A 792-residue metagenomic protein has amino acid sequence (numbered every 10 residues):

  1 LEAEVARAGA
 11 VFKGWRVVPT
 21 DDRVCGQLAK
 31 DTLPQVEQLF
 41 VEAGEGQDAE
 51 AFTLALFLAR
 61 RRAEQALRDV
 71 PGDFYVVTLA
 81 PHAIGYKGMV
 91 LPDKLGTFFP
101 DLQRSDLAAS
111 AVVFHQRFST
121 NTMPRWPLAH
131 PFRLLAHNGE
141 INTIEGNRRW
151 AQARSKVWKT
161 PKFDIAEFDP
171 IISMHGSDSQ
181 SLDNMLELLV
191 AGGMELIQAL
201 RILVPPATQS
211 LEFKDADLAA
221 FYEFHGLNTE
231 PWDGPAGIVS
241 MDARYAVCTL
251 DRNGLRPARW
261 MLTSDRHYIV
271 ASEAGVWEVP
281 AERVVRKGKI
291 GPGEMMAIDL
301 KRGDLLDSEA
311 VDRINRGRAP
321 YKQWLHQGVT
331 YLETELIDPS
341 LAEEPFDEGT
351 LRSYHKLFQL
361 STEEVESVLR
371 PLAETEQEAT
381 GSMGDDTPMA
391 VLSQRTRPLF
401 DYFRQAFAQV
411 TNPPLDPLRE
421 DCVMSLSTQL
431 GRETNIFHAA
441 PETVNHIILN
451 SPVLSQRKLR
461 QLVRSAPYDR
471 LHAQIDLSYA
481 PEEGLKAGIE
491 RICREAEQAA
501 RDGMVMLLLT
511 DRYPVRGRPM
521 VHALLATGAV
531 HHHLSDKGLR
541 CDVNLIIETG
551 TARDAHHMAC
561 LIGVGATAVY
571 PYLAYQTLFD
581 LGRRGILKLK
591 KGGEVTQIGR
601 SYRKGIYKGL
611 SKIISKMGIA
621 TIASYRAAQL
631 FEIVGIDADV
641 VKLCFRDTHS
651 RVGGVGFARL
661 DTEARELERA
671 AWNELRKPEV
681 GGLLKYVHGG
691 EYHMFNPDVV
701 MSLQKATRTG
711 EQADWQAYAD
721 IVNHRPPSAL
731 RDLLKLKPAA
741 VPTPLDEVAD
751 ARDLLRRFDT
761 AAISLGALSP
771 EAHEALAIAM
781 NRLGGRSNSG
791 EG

Functional and structural regions predicted by a protein language model:
L1-V423, S427-T434, A440-E442: Conserved short alpha-helical segments that host acidic/polar catalytic motifs at enzyme active sites
G139, N544-A555: Glycine-rich beta-to-alpha transition loops that act as phosphate-gripper elements at the mouths of alpha/beta enzyme
F163-S173, W277-R283, D542-I547, Q576-G599 (+1 more regions): Short beta-alpha connecting loops at secondary-structure transitions that line or flank enzyme active sites
L189-A236, S240, R244, S272-V276 (+7 more regions): Flexible, glycine-rich loop/tail regions that form catalytic "lids" or insertion modules at the edges of active sites
M296, D511, L561, T621 (+1 more regions): Conserved, mostly hydrophobic/aromatic
R516-A529, F579-D580, R584-L587: Active-site-adjacent beta->alpha loops and helix N-cap segments on the catalytic face of soluble alpha/beta enzymes
P519-I547, S601-I606: Alpha-helix-loop-beta-strand connector modules within alpha/beta enzyme cores
T551-G565: Catalytic cores of alpha/beta
